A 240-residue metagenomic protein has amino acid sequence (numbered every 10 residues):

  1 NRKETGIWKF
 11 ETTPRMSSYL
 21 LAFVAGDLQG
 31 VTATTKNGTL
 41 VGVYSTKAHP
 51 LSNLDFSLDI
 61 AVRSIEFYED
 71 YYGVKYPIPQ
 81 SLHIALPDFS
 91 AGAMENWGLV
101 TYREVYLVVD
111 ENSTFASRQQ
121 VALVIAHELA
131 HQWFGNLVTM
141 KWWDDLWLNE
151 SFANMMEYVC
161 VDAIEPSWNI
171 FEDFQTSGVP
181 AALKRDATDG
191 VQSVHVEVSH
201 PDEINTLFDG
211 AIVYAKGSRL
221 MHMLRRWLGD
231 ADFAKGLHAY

Functional and structural regions predicted by a protein language model:
N1-D59, P79: Non-catalytic architectural context of zinc metalloproteases
F10, G42-Y240: Hydrophobic alpha-helical and helix-loop surface patches within well-folded domains that function as non-catalytic
